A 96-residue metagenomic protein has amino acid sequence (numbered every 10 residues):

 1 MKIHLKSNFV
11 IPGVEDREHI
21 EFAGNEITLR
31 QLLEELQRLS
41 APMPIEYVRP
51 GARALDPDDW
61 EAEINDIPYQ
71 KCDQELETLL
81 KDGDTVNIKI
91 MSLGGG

Functional and structural regions predicted by a protein language model:
M1-G96: Ubiquitin-like/PB1-type beta-grasp interaction modules and other compact soluble beta-rich domains
